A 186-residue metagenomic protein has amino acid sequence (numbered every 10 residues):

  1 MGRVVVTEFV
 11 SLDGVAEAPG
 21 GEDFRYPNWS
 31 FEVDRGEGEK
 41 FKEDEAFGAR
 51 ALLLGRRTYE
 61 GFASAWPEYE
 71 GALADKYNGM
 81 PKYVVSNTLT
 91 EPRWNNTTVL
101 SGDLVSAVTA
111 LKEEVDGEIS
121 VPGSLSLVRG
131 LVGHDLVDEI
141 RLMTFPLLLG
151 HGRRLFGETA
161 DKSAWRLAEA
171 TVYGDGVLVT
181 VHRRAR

Functional and structural regions predicted by a protein language model:
M1-L136, P146-R186: Portal/gating segments that form or line small-molecule/metal binding sites
E139: Periplasmic plug
